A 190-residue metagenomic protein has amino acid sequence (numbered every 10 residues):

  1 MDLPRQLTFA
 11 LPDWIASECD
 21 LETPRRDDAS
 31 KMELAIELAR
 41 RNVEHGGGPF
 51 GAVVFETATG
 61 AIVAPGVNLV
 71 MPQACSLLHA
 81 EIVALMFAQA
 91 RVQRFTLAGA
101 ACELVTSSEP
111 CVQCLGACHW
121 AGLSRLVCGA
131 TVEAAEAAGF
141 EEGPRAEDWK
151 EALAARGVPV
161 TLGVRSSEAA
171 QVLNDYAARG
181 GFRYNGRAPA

Functional and structural regions predicted by a protein language model:
M1-L3: Intrinsically disordered, low-complexity N-proximal targeting/linker segments that flank membranes
F9-T23: Short, contiguous pre-domain boundary segments
D20-G47: Short, basic/aromatic recognition patches
A35, G51, A84: Conserved hydrophobic/aromatic pocket- or pore-lining residues that grip, position, or stack substrates in active sites
F50-E56: Short beta-strand scaffold segments in enzyme catalytic cores
T57-V63: Short, glycine-anchored, charge-dense loop/turn motifs used at functional sites
A64-Q171: Zn2+-dependent cytidine deaminase-like catalytic core
V158-A190: C-terminal functional segments of enzyme domains
